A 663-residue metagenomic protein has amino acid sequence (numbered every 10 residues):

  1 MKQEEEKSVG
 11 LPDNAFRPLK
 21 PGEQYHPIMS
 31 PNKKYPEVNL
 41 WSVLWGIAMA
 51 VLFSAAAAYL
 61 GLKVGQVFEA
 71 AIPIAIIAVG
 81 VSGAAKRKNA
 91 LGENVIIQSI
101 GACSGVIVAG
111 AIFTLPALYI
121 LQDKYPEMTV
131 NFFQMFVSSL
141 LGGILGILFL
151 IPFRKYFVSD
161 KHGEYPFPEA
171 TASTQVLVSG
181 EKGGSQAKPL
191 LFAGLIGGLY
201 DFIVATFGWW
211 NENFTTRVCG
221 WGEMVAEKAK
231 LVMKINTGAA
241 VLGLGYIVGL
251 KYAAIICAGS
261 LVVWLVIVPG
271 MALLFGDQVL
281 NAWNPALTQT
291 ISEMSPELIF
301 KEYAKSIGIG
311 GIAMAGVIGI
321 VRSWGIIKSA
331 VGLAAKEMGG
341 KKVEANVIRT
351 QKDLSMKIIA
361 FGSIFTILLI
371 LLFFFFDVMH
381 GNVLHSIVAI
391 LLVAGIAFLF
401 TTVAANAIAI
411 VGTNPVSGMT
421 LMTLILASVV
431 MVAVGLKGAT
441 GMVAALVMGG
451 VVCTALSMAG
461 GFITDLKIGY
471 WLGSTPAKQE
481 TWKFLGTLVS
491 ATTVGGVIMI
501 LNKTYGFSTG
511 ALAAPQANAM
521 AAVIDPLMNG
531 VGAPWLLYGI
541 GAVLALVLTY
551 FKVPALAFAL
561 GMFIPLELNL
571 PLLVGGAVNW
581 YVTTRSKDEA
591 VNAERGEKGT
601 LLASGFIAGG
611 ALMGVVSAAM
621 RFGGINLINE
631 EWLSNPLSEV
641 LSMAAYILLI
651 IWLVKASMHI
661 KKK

Functional and structural regions predicted by a protein language model:
M1-K663: Alpha-helical multipass membrane-protein architecture
